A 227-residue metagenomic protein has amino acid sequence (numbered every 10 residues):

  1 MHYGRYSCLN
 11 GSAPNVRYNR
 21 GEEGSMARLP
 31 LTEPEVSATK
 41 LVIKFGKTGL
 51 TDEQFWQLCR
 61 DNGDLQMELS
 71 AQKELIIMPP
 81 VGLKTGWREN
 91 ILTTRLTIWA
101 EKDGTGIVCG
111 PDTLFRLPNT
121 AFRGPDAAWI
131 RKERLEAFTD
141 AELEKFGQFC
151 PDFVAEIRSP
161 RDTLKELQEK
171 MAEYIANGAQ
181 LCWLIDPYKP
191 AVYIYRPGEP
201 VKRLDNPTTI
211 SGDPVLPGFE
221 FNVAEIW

Functional and structural regions predicted by a protein language model:
H2-W227: Gly/Pro/Ser/Thr-rich low-complexity, intrinsically disordered segments predominantly at protein N-termini
